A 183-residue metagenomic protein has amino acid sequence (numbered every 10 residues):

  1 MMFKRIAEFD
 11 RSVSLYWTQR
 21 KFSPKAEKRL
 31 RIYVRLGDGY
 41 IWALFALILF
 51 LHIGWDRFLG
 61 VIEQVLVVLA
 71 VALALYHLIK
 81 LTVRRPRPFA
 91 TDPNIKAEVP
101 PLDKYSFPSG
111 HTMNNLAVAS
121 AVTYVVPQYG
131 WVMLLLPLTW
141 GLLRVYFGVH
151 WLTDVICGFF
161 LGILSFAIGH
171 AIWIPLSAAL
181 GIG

Functional and structural regions predicted by a protein language model:
M1-R5, L51-G54, I62-Q64, W173-G183: Multi-pass membrane proteins that catalyze or facilitate reactions on polyprenyl-/lipid-phosphate substrates and their
M1-W42, L59-G60, Y76-L102, G183: N-terminal transmembrane-helix/juxtamembrane module of multi-pass inner/ER membrane proteins
A43, V65, L69-L73, F159 (+1 more regions): Alpha-helical transmembrane spans of integral membrane proteins, capturing the lipid-embedded, hydrophobic core of TM
L49-L75: Interfacial segments of alpha-helical transmembrane regions
V67-K80, W131-L143: Small-polar-interrupted transmembrane alpha-helices in polytopic inner-membrane proteins
L73-H77, L81, I163-H170: Transmembrane alpha-helical segments of multi-pass membrane transport proteins and ion-pumping complexes
D92-G183: Membrane-embedded catalytic cores of phosphoryl/pyrophosphoryl-handling enzymes
